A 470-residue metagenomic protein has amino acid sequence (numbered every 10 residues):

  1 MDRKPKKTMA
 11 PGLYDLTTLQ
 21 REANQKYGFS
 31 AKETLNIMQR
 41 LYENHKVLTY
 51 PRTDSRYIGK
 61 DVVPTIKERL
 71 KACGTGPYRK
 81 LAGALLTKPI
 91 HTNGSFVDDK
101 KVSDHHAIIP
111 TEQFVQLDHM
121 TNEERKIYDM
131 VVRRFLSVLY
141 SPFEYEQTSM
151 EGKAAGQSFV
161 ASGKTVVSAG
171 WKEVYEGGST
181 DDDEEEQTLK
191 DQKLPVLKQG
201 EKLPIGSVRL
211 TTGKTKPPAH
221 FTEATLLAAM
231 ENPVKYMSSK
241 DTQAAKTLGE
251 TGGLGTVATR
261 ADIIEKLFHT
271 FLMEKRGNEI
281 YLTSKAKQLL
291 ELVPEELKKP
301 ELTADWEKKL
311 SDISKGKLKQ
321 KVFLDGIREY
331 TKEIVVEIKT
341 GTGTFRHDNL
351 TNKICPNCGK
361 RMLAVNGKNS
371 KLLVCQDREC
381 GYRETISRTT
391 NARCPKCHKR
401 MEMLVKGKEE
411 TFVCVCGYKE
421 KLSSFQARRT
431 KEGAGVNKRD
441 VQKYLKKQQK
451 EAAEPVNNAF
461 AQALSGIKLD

Functional and structural regions predicted by a protein language model:
M1-R40, H45-V47, R52, K198: Conserved phosphate-chemistry cores used by DNA topoisomerases
A31-K32, N36, D54-D470: Basic, low-complexity terminal or inter-domain segments flanking catalytic cores
